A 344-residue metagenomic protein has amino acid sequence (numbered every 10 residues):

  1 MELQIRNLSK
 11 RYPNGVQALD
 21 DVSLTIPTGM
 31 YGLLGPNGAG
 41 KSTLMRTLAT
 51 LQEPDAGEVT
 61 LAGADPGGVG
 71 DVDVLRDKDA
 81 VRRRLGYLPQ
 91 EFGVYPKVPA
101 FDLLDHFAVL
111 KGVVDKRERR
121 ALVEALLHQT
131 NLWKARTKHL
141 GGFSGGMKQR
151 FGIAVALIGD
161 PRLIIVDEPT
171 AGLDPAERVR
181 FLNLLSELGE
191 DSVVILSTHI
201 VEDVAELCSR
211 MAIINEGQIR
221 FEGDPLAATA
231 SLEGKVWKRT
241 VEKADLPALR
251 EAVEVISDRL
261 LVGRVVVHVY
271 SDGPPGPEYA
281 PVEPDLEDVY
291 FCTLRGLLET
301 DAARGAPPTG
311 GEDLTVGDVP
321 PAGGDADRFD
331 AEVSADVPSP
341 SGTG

Functional and structural regions predicted by a protein language model:
P36-G40: Walker A (P-loop) phosphate-binding loop of ABC-type ATPase nucleotide-binding domains
A49: Helix-to-loop junction immediately C-terminal to a conserved catalytic motif
G57-R76, A80-V81: Conserved ABC transporter NBD signature motif
D105, V109-G112, R117-A135: Conserved ABC ATPase "signature" region
I158-R162: A short, proline-enriched helix->beta-strand linker immediately N-terminal to the Walker B motif in ABC-type P-loop
I164-E168, L173: Catalytic Walker B motif of ABC-type/P-loop ATPase nucleotide-binding domains
V179-H268: ABC transporter nucleotide-binding domain
